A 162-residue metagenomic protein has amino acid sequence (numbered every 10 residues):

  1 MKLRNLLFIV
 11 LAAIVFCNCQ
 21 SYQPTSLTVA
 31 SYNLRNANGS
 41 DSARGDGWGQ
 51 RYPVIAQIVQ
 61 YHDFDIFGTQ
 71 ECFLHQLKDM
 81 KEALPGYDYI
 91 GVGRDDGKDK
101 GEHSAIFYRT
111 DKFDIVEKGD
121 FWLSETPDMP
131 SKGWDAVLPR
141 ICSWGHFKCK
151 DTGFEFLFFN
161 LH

Functional and structural regions predicted by a protein language model:
M1-L7: Bacterial N-terminal signal peptides that target proteins for export
N5, C17-L84, R94-E102: N-terminal, active-site-proximal structural segment of metallo-dependent hydrolase catalytic domains
F8-V15: Bacterial N-terminal signal peptides
I66-L161: Structured beta-strand-rich core segments of catalytic domains in phosphoester-bond hydrolases
